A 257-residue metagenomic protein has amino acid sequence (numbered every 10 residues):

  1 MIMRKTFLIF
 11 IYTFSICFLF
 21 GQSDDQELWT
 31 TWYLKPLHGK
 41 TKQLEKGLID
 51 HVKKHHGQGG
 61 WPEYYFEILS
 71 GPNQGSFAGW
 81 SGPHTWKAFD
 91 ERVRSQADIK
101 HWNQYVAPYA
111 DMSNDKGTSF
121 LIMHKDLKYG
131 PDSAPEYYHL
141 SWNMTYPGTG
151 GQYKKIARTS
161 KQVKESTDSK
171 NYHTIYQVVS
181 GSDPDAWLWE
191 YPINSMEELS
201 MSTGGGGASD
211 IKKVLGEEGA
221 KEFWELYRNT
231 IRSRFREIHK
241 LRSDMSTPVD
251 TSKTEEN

Functional and structural regions predicted by a protein language model:
M1-D25: Bacterial Sec-dependent N-terminal signal peptides
G21-N257: Short S/T/G/P-rich N-terminal loop/turn motif that feeds into the first structured element of a domain
